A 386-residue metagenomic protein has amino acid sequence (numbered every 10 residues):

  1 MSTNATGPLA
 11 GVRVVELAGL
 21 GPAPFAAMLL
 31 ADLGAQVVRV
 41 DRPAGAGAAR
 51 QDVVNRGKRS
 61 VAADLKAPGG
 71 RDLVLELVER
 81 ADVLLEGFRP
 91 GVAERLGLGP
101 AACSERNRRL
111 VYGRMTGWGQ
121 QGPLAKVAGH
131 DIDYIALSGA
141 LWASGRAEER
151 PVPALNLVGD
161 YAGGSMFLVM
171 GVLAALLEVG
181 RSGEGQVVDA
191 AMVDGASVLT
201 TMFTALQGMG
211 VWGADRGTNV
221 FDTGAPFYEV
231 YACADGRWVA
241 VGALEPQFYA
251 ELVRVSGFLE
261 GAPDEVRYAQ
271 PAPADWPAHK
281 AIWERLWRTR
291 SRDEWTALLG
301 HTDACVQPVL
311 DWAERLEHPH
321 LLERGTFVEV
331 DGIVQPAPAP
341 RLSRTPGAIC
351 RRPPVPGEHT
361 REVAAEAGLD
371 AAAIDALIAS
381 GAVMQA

Functional and structural regions predicted by a protein language model:
S2, G332-A376: Flexible, small-/acidic-enriched active-site or ligand-binding loops
T6-G45: Conserved small-residue-rich beta-alpha loop and adjacent elements that most often cradle the phosphate/pyrophosphate
L9, L75-E79, V127: A short, aliphatic-rich alpha-helical micro-motif
V15, V54-R106: A structured beta-alpha segment of the ubiquitous adenosine-cofactor-binding alpha/beta core
L29, L33, E94-L244: Active-site-adjacent "lid/gating" segments in soluble enzymes
D32-D64: Glycine-rich phosphate-binding loop and adjoining beta1-alpha1-beta2 segment of Rossmann-like nucleotide-binding folds
F227-T302, V306: Aromatic-enriched alpha-helical interface/lid elements that frame and gate functional surfaces
G300-C350: A glycine-rich dinucleotide-binding beta-alpha-beta segment and adjacent secondary-structure elements that constitute
